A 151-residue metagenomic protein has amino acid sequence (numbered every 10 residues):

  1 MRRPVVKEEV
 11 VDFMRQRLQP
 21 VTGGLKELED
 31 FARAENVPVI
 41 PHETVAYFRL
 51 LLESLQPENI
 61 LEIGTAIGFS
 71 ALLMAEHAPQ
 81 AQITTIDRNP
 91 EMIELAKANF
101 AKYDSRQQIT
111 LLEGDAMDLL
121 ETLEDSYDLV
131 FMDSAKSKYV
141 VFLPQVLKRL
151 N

Functional and structural regions predicted by a protein language model:
M1-F131, K136-N151: A short alpha-helical cap/connector motif
